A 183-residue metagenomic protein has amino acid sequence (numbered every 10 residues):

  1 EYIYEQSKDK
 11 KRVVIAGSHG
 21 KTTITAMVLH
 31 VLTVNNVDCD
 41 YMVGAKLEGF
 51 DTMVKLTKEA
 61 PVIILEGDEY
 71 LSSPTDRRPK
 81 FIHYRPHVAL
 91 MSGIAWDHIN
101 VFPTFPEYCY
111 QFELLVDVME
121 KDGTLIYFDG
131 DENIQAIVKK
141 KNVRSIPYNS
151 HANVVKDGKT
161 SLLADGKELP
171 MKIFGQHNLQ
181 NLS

Functional and structural regions predicted by a protein language model:
E1-Y2, S150: Short, ordered loop/turn segments at secondary-structure junctions
Y2-Y127, N133-N142: Phosphate-binding loop of NTP-binding sites
F102-C109, G123, A136-S183: Adenine nucleotide phosphate-binding catalytic loops in nucleotide-utilizing enzymes
G130-D131, G166: Heptad-repeat coiled-coil segments of the DHp/HisKA dimerization-phosphoacceptor module
